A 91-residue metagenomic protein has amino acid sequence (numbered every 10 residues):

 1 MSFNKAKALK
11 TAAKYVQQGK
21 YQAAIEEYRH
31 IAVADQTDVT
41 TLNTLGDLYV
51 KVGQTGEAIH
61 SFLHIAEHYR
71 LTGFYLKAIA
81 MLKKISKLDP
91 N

Functional and structural regions predicted by a protein language model:
M1-N91: Repeat-based scaffolding regions
